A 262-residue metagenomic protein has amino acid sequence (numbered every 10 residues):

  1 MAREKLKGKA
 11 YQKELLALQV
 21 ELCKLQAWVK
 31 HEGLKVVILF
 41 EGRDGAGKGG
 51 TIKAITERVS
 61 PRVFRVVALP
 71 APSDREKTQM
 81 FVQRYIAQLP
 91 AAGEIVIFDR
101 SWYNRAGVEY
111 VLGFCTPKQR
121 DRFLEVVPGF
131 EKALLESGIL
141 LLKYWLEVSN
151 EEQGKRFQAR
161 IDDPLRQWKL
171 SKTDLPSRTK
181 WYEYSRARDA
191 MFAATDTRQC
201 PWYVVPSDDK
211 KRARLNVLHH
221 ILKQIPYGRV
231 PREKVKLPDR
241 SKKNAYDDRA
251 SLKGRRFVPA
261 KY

Functional and structural regions predicted by a protein language model:
M1-Y262: Glycine-rich phosphate-binding loop of ATP-dependent small-molecule kinases
